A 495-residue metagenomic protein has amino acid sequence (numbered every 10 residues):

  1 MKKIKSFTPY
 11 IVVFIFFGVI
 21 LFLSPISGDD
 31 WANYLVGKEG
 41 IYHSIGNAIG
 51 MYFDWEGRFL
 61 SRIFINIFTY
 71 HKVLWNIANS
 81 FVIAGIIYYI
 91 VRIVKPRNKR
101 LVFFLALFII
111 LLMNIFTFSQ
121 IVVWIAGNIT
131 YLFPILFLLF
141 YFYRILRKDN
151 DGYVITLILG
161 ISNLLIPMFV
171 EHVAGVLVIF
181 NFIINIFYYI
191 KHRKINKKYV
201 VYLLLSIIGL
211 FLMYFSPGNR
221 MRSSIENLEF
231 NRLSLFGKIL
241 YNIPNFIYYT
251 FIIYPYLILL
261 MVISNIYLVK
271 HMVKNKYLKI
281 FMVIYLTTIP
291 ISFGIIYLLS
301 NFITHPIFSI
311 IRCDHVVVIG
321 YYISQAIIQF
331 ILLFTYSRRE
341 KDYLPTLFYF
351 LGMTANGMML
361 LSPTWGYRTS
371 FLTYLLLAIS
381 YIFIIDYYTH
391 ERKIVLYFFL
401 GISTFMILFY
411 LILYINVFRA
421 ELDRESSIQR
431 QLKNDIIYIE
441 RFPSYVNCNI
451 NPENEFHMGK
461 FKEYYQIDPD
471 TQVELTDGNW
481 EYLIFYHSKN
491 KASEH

Functional and structural regions predicted by a protein language model:
K2-F53, I65-G85, K95-V102, Y199 (+1 more regions): Intrinsically disordered, polar/acidic, low-complexity terminal segments
K5-V19, V102-I110, L157-N163, V201-G209 (+2 more regions): Alpha-helical transmembrane segments
I20-Y70, L74, I125, E171-I179 (+2 more regions): Transmembrane catalytic cores of multi-pass membrane glycosyltransferases and polysaccharide-assembly enzymes
I83-V94, F137-L146, I179-I186, M261-N265 (+3 more regions): Transmembrane alpha-helical segments
F103-L146, V170, I311-Q329, T354-Y381: Membrane-interface micro-motifs in multi-pass membrane enzymes
F108-F116, N163-M168, S206-F215, Y285-L298 (+2 more regions): Aromatic-anchored segments of alpha-helical transmembrane domains
R147-L165, K197-Y202, I394-Y397: Short hydrophobic alpha-helices at membrane interfaces in multi-pass membrane enzymes
F281-T287, Q325, S337-M353, I385-Y410: Signature aromatic-anchored transmembrane alpha helix within multi-pass, membrane-resident enzymes that catalyze glycan
